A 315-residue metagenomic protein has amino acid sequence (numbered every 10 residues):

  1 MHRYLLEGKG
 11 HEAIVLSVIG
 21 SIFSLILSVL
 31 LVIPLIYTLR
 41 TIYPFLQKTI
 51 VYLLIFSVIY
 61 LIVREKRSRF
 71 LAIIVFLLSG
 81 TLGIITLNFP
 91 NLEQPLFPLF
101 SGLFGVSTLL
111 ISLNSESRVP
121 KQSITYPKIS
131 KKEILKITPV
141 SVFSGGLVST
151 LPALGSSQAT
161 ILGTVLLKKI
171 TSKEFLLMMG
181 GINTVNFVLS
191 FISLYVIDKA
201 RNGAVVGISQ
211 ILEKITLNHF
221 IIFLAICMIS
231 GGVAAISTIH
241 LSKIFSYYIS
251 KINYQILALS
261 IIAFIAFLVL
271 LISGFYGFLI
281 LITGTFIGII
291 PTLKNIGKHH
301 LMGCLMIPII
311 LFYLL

Functional and structural regions predicted by a protein language model:
R3-G20, K168-G181, I296-H299: Membrane-interface alpha-helices at helix entry/exit sites of multi-pass transporters
L5-L6, L82-T86, A159-T171, L212-I215 (+1 more regions): Interfacial segments of multi-pass membrane proteins
L16-S117, I215-L315: Membrane-embedded alpha-helical modules
Y60-E65, S141-P152, V185-L194, F267-S273 (+1 more regions): Transmembrane alpha-helix interface/packing and boundary motifs in multi-pass membrane proteins, characterized by
T86-G155, G163-V165, F264: Helix-loop-helix hairpins and the membrane-proximal interhelical loops of multi-pass alpha-helical transport proteins
P127-G146, I170-M179, I215-I226: Membrane-water interface at loop-to-transmembrane-helix junctions
T150-L162, S190-N202, Y276-L279, H299: Transmembrane helix boundary and interhelical junction motifs in multipass membrane proteins
Y195-F220: Membrane-interface interhelical connector segments
